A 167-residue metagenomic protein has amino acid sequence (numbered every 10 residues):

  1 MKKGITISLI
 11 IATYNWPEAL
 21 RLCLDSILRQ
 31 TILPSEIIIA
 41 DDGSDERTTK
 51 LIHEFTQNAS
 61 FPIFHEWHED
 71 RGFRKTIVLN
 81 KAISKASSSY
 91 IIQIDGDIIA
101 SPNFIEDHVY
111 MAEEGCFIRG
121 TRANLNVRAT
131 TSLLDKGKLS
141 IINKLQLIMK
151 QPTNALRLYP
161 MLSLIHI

Functional and structural regions predicted by a protein language model:
I5-S8, E36: Cell-envelope/extracellular polymer assembly enzymes that use nucleotide-activated donors
D25-P34: Short, acidic, metal-binding catalytic loop of nucleotide-sugar glycosyltransferases
S26, D41-L51: A conserved acidic beta->alpha catalytic loop
P34-S44, F64-H68: Short beta-strand/loop segment that forms part of the nucleotide-sugar
E69-A86, N103: Glycine-rich, basic loop-to-helix element that forms the pyrophosphate-binding segment of sugar-nucleotide handling
I91: Short aromatic/hydrophobic "clamp" motif used to bind/position activated sugar donors
N103-L139: Conserved donor NDP-sugar-binding/catalytic core segment of glycosyltransferases
I165-I167: Conserved small/polar residues in nucleotide/adenosyl-binding loops
